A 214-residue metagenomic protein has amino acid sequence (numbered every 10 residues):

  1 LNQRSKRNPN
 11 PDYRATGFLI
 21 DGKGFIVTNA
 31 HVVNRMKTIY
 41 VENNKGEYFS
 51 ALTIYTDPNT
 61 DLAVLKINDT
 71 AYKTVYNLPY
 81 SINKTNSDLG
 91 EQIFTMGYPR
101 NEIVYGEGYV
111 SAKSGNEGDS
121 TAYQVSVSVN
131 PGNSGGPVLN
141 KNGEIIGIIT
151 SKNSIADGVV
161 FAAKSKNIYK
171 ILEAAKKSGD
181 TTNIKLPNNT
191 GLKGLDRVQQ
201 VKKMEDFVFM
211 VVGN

Functional and structural regions predicted by a protein language model:
L1-R7, D69-V75, I145-N214: C-terminal cap/linker of serine protease catalytic domains
N8-P11, V127-N130: Short loop/turn motifs at secondary-structure junctions and domain boundaries
R14, G22-V104, G118-A122, P131 (+1 more regions): Conserved active-site neighborhood of the chymotrypsin/trypsin-like protease fold
G17-L19, A51-T53, V110, V138: Conserved hydrophobic positions within beta-strands
N29-N34, G97, G106, P131 (+2 more regions): Short beta->alpha transition motifs characteristic of CBS
G106-E117, F161: Short, compositionally biased
V129-I149: Catalytic nucleophile loop of clan PA
